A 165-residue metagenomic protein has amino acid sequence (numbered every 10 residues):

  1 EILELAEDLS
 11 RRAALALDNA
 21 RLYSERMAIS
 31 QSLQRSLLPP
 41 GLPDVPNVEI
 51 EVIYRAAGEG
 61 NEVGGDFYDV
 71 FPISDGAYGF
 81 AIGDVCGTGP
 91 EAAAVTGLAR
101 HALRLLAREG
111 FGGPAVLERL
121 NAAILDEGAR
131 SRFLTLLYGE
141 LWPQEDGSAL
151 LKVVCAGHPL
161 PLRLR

Functional and structural regions predicted by a protein language model:
E1, L15, A81: Sensory beta-strand/linker motifs that couple input domains to effectors
L3, E7-A14: Allosteric cytosolic regulatory segments
R11-R12, D18-N19, E25, I29: Signal-transducing coiled-coil linker
S24-R165: … and, occasionally, acidic/histidine-rich disordered N-termini of signaling adaptors
